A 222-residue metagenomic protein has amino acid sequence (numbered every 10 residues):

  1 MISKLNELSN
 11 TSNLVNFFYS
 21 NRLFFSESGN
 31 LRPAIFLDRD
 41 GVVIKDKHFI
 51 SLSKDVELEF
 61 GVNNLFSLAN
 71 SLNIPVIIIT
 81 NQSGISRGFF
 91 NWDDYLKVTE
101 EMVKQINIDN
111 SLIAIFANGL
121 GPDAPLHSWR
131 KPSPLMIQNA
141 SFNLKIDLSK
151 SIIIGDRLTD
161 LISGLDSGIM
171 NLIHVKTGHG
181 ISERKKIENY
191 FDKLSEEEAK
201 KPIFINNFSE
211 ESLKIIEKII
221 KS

Functional and structural regions predicted by a protein language model:
M1-L31, D93-I113, P122-I153, R157-S222: Asp-based, Mg2+/Mn2+-dependent phosphohydrolase catalytic module
S3-I77: Active-site neighborhood of HAD-like aspartate-dependent phosphohydrolases
V42, T80, T177: Ser/Thr-centric signal marking residues that sit in or immediately flank functional binding/regulatory motifs
V43-K45, S86, D160-L161: Catalytic P-loop NTPase motifs of RecA-like helicase/translocase cores
H48-F49, G84, L120, K145: A broad detector of the eukaryotic-type serine/threonine protein kinase catalytic domain
L52-E59, N91-L96, R130: Flexible, glycine- and charge-enriched loops at secondary-structure boundaries
V62, F66-T99, S111-A124, G164: Substrate-recognition element of Asp-dependent hydrolases with the DxDx(T/V) motif
